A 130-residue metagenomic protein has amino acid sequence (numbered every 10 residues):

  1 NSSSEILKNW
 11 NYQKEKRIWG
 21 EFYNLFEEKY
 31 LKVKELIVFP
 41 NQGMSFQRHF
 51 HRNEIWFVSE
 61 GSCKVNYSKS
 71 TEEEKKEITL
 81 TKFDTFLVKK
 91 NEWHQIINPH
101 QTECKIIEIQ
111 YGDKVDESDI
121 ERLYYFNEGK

Functional and structural regions predicted by a protein language model:
N1-I18: Classical nucleotidyltransferase
E15-N53, I109: A short glycine-rich, His/Asp/Glu-containing loop-to-beta-strand
V33-I37, I55, E77, T85-L87: Conserved hydrophobic/aromatic beta-strand scaffold that supports enzyme active sites
S45-Q47, V65-Y67, L87-V88, H94-Q101 (+1 more regions): Short beta-strand His + acidic residue motifs that chelate non-heme Fe in jelly-roll/DSBH and cupin folds
R48-F50, F57-V58, L80, N98-Q101: Short glycine/proline-enriched turns and hinge-like loops at secondary-structure junctions
H51-T71: Glycine- and acidic-residue-biased ligand/ion/polar-headgroup-sensing regions
K69-W93: Short acidic-glycine-tyrosine-enriched beta hairpin
Q95-K130: Double-stranded beta-helix
